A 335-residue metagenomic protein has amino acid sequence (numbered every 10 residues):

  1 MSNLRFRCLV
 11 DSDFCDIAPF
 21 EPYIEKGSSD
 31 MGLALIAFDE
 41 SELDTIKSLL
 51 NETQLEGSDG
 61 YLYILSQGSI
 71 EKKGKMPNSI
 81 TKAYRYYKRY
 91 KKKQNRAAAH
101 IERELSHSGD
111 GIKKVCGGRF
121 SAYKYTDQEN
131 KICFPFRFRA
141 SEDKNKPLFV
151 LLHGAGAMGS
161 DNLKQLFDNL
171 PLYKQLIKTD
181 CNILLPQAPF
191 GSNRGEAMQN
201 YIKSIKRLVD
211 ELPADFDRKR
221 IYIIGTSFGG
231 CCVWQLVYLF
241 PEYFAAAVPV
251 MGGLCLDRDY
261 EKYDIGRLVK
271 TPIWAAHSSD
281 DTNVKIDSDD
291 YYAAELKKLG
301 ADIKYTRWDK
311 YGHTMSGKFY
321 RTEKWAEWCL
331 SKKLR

Functional and structural regions predicted by a protein language model:
M1-L33, F38-D39, N51-Q54: N-terminal accessory nucleic-acid engagement/regulatory domains that precede and modulate ATP-driven motor cores
G32-L105: Solvent-exposed alpha-helical segments and adjacent loops that form catalytic or protein-interaction surfaces
R85-L148, C181, L236, Y292-A293 (+1 more regions): A domain-start/cap signature at the N-terminus of enzymes
L148, L152-I202: Active-site machinery of serine-nucleophile hydrolases
N193-S227: Gly/Ser-rich "nucleophile elbow"/oxyanion-hole loop immediately N-terminal to the catalytic nucleophile in hydrolases
K219-G266: Primarily recognizes the serine-hydrolase "nucleophile elbow" in alpha/beta-hydrolase and SGNH/GDSL folds
A276, T282-A293, K297-R335: C-terminal catalytic histidine-bearing segment of alpha/beta-hydrolase fold enzymes
